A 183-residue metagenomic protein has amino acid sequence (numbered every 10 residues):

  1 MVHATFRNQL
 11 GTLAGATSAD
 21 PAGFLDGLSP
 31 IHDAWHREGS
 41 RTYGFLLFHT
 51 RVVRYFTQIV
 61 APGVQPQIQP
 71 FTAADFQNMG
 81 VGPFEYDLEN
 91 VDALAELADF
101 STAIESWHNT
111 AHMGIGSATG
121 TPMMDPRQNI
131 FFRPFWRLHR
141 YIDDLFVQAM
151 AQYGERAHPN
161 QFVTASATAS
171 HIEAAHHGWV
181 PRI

Functional and structural regions predicted by a protein language model:
M1-I183: C-terminal accessory segments of proteins
